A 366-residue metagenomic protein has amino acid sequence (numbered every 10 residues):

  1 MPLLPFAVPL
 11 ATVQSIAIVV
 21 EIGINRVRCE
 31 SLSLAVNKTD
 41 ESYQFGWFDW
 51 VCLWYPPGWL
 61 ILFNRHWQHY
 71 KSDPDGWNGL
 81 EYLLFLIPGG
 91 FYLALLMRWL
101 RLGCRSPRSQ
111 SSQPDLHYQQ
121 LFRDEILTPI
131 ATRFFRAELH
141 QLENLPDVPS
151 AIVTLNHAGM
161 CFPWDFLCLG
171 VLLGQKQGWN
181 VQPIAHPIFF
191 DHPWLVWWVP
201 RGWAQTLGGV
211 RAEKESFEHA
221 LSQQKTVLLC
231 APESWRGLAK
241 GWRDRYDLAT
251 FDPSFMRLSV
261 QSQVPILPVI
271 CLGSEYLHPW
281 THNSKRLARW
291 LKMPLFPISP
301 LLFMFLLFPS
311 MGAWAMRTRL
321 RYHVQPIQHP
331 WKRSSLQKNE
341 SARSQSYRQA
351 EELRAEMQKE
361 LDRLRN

Functional and structural regions predicted by a protein language model:
P2-I16, V20: A hydrophobic membrane-anchoring feature enriched in long, contiguous, low-charge segments that mark signal-anchor
L4-P5, A11, S33-A35, Q337: Compositionally biased amphipathic helical and low-complexity segments enriched in hydrophobic
P5-P9, Q119-Q120, N339, S346 (+1 more regions): Intrinsic-disorder-associated interaction segments
Q14, V19, V27-R28, V36-S72 (+2 more regions): Non-catalytic C-terminal accessory region of glycerolipid acyltransferases and related lyso-lipid remodeling enzymes
G23-K214, S284, N366: Membrane-anchoring hydrophobic helices of lipid-metabolizing enzymes
